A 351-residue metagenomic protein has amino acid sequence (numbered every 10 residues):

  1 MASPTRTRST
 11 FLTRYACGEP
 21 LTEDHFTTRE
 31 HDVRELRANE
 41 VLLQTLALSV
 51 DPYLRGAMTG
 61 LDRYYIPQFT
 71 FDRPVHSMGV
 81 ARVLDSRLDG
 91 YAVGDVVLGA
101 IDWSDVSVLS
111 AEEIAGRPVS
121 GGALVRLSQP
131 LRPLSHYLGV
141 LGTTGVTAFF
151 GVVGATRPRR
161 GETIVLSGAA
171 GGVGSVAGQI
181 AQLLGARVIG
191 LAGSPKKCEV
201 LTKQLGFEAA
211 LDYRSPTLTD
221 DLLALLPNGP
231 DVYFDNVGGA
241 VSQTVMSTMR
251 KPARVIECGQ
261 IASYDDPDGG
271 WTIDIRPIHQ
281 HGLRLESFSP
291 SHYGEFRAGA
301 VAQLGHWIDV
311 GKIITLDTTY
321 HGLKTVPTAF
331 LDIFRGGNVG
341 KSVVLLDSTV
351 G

Functional and structural regions predicted by a protein language model:
M1-T5, G294-G351: C-terminal hydrophobic helical "lid"/dimerization subdomain of Rossmann-like NAD(P)H-dependent oxidoreductases
D32-V50, T59-W103: Glycine-rich beta-strand-centered segment in the early N-terminal region that forms part of a ligand/cofactor-binding
V75-R82, G90-G168, K312: NAD(P)H dinucleotide-binding glycine-rich loop of Rossmann-like/cofactor-binding domains, especially the beta1-alpha1
V96, T163, R187, A253-R254 (+1 more regions): Short glycine-centered segments of the SAM/dcSAM-binding site in methyltransferase folds
L98, V165, L211, Y233-F234: N-terminal Rossmann-like NAD(P) cofactor-binding module of classical short-chain dehydrogenase/reductase
L138-P216: Mid-domain Rossmann-like dinucleotide-binding core that forms the NAD(H)/NADP(H) cofactor-binding site
T202, A240-I313, D347-G351: Glycine-rich phosphate-binding loop and adjacent beta-alpha segment of Rossmann(oid) nucleotide-cofactor-binding
T217-N228: Short amphipathic alpha-helix with an adjacent loop that forms part of the alpha/beta core around
